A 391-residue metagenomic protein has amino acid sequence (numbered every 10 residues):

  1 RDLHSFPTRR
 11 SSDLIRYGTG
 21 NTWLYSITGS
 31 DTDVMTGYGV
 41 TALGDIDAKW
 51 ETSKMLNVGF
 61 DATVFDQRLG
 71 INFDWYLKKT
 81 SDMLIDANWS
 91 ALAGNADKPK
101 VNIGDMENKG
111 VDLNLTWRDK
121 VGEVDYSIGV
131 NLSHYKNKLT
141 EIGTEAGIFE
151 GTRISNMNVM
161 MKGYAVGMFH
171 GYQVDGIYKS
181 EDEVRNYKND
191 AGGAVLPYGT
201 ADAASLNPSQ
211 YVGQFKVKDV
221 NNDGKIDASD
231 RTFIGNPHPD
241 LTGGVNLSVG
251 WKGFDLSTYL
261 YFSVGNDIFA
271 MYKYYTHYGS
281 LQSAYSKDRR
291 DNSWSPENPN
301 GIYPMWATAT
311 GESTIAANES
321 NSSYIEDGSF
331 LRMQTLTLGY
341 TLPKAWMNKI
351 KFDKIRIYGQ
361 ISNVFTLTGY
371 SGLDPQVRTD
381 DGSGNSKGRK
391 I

Functional and structural regions predicted by a protein language model:
R1, S5, R9-V166, A316 (+1 more regions): Extracellular/periplasmic, surface-exposed regions of secreted and cell-surface proteins
R9-R16, K120-G235, H277, S362: Conserved small-residue
G44, G59, D227-D230, T242-G244: Short, hydrophobic/aromatic alpha-helical segments in well-folded domains
Y76-S81, S90-L92, F262-N266, K273-H277: Active/binding-pocket-proximal capping segment
K179, I234-F269: Glycine-rich, aromatic-lined ligand/substrate-binding cores of catalytic and carbohydrate-binding domains
G224-S229, F233-P237, A316-G328: Amphipathic, heptad-repeat alpha-helical segments used for oligomerization and assembly
S263-R356, I361: Extracytoplasmic gating/loop element in the C-terminal half of outer-membrane beta-barrel translocons and assembly
